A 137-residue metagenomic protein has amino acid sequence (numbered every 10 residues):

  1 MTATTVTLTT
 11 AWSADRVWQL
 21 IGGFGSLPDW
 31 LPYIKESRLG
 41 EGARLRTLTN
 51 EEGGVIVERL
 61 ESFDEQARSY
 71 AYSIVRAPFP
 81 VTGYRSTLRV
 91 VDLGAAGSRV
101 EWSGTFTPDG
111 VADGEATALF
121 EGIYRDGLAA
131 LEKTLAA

Functional and structural regions predicted by a protein language model:
M1-G40: Hydrophobic ligand-binding cavity/cleft-lining segments
M1-T9, R89-G97, G122, K133-A137: Hydrophobic-ligand-binding modules of eukaryotic lipid transfer/binding families
V17-I21, L27, R46, L60 (+3 more regions): Hydrophobic pocket/interface hotspot
Q19-D29, E65, R125, A129 (+1 more regions): Short, intrinsically disordered, mixed-charge
E36-R38, E51-G97, T105-P108, K133: Hydrophobic-ligand binding "helix-grip"
R44-L45, V57, G94, R99-E101 (+1 more regions): C-terminal and inter-domain tail/linker signature
R99, T105-A137: A conserved amphipathic terminal alpha-helix motif
